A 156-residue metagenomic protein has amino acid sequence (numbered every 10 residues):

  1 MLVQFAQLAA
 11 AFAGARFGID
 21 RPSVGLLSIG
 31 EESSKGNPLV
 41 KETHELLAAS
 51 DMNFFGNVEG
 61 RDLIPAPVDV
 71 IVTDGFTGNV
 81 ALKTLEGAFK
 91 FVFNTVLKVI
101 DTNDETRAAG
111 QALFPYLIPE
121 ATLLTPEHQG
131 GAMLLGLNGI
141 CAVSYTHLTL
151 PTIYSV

Functional and structural regions predicted by a protein language model:
L2-N57: Glycine-rich phosphate/diphosphate-binding loop of Rossmann-like nucleotide-binding domains
Q4-A15, E42, L46, K83 (+5 more regions): Alpha-helical scaffold segments in soluble metabolic enzymes
R16-V24, D51-R61, T102-Q111, P126-A132: Flexible, glycine/charged-enriched surface loops at secondary-structure junctions
E32-S33, G60-I64, T77-N79: Short, catalytically relevant binding-site loops at active-site mouths
P67-I71, F76-L148: Glycine-rich phosphate/nucleotide-binding loop
H147-S155: Single conserved hydrophobic/aromatic residue that forms the stacking wall/gate of nucleotide- or nucleobase-binding
